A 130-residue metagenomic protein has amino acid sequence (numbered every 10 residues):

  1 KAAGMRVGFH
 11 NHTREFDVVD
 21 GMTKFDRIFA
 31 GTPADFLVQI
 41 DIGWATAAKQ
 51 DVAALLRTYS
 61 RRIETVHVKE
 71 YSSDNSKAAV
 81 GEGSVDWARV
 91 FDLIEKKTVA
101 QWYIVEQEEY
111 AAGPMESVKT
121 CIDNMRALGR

Functional and structural regions predicted by a protein language model:
K1-F25, G31: Conserved anion-binding
M5, L37-V38: Secondary-structure boundary/capping residues
F9-H10, Q39-D41: Short catalytic-loop micro-motif centered on adjacent basic/acidic residues
V19-L37, W44-R130: Histidine-acidic metal/acid-base catalytic patches
